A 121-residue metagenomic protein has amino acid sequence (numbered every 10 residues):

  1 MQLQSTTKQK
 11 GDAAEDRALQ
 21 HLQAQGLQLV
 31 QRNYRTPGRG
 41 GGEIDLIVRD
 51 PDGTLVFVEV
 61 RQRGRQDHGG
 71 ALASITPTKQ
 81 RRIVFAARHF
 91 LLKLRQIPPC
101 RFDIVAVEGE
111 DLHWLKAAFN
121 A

Functional and structural regions predicted by a protein language model:
M1-Y34: Acidic-basic catalytic patches of nuclease active cores, encompassing PD-(D/E)XK and other metal-cofactor nuclease
T7, G11, E15, G40 (+1 more regions): Short, conserved glycine- and acidic-residue-centered signature motifs in active-site or ligand-binding loops
R32-G38, D103: Short, solvent-exposed loop/turn elements at beta->coil junctions and helix N-caps that rim active or binding pockets
Y34, V107, F119: Hydrophobic pocket-lining residues within nucleotide cofactor-binding pockets
G42-I44, V56, C100-F102, E110: Change "...and in nucleic-acid phosphodiester-cleaving endonucleases..." to "...and in nucleic-acid processing enzymes
I44-V48, D52-Q66, I83: Conserved catalytic cores of phosphodiester-cleaving nucleases, focusing on short active-site segments
Q62-G109: Catalytic cores of nucleic-acid endonucleases
D111-A121: Short, low-complexity, polybasic intrinsically disordered segments
